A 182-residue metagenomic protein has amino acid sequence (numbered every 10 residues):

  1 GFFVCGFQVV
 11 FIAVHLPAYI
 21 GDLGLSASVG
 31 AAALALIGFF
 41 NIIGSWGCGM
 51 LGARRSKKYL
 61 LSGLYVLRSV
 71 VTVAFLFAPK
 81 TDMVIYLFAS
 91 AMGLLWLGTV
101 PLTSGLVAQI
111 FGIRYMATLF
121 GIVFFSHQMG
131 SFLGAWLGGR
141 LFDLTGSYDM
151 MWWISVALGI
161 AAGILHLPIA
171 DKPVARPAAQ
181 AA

Functional and structural regions predicted by a protein language model:
G1-C48, G134: Extracytoplasmic gate region of multi-pass secondary transporters
F3, V84-G98: Hydrophobic core of transmembrane alpha-helices in multi-pass small-molecule transporters, especially MFS/SLC-type
A27-S28, I113-V123: Loop-to-transmembrane helix entry/capping segments in MFS-fold secondary transporters and related SLC/MFSD carriers
S45-S56, F142-D143: Helix-to-loop junctions at the C-terminal end of transmembrane segments in multipass secondary transporters
Y59-A74: Structural signature of the two symmetry-related core transmembrane helices
G98-F111: Intracellular juxtamembrane helix-capping segments at the cytosolic ends of symmetry-related transmembrane helices
R140-L158: A membrane-interface helix-boundary motif in multi-pass transporters
V156-A182: Multi-pass alpha-helical transporter architecture, strongest for 12-TM Major Facilitator/SLC carriers used
